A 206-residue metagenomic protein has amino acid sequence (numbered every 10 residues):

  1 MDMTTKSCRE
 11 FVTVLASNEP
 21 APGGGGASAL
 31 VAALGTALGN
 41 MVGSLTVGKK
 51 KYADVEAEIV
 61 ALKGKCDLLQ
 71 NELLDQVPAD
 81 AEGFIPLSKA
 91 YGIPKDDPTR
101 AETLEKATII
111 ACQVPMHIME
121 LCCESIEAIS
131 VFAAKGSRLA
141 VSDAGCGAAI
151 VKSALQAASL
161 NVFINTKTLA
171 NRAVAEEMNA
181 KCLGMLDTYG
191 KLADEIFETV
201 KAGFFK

Functional and structural regions predicted by a protein language model:
M1-L15, E120-F132: Acidic-glycine-rich active-site phosphate/pyrophosphate-binding loop
S17-N40, A140-A158: Conserved phosphate/anionic-ligand binding catalytic regions in large, soluble enzymes, centered on
L38-E58: Phosphate-handling active-site elements
K51-K89: A structural-propensity feature for long, helix-poor, extended segments
I59, C66-L73, P115, C122 (+2 more regions): Amphipathic alpha-helical coiled-coil segments
A79-Y91, A193-K206: Long, charge-rich low-complexity segments
D80-A149, S153, N165: Amphipathic alpha-helical interface segments
I118, S125, A140-T199, K206: Preference for long, well-ordered alpha-helical segments
